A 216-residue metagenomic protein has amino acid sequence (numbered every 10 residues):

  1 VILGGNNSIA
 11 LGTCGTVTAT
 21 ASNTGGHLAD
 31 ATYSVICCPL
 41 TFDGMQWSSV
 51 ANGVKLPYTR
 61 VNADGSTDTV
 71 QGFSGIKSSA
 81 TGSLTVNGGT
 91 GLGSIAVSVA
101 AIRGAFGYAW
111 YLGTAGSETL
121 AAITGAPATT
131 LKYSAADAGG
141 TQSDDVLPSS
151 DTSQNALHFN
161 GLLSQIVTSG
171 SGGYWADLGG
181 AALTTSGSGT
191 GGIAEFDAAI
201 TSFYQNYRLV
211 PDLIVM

Functional and structural regions predicted by a protein language model:
V1-T20, H27-D43, S49-L56, R60-N62 (+3 more regions): Core alpha/beta structural scaffold of self-assembling particle/tube/pore-forming proteins
L28-T32, G89-A96: Short coil/turn motif common to extracellular beta-sandwich-like domains
N87-G89, S188: Extracellular beta-rich ligand/substrate-recognition surface
G89-G91, R103, A126: Extended, charge- and Ser/Thr-rich helical segments
A96-V99, A128-A138: Exposed aromatic-hydrophobic patches
A121-P127: Short beta-strand segments within Ig-like beta-sandwich modules, predominantly Fibronectin type-III
